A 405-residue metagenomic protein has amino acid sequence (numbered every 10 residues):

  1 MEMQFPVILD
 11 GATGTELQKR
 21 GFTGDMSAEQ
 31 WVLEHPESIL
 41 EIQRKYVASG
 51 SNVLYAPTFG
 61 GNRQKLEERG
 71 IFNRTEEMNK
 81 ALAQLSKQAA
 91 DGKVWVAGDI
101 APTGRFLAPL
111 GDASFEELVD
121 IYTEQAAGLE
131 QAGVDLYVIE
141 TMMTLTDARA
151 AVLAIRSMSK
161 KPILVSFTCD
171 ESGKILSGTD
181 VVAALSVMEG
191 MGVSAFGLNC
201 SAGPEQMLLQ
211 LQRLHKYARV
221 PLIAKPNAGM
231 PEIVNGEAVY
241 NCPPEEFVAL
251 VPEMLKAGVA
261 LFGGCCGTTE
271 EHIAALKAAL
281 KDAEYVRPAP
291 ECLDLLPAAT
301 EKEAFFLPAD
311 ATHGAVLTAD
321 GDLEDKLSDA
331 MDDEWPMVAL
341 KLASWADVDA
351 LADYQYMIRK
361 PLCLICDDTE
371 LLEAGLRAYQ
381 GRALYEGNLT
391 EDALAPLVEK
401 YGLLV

Functional and structural regions predicted by a protein language model:
M1-V405: Domain-level signal for soluble alpha/beta catalytic cores
